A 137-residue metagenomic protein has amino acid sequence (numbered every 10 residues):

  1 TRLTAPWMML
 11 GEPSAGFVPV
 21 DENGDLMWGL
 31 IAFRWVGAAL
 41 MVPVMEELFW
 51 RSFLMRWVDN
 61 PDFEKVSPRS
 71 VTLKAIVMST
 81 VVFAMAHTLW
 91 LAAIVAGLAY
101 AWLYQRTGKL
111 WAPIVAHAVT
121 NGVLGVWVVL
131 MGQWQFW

Functional and structural regions predicted by a protein language model:
T1-E12: Membrane-helix interface motif
F17-W137: Transmembrane helix-loop-helix hairpins at the membrane interface of multi-pass integral membrane proteins
